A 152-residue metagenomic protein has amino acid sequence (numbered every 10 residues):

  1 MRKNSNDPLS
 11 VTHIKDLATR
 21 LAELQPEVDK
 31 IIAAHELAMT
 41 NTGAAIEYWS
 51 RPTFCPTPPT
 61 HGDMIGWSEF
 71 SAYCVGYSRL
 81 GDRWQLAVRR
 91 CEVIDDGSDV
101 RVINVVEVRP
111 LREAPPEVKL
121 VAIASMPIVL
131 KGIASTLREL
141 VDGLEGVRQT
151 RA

Functional and structural regions predicted by a protein language model:
R2, R20, R51, R79 (+6 more regions): Arginine residue identity/basic-tract feature
R2-M64, K131-G132, T136-T150: Contiguous, amphipathic alpha-helical segments that mediate oligomerization or scaffolding in large protein assemblies
N6, S10, L17, L24 (+5 more regions): Generic, low-specificity signal for short hydrophobic/alpha-helical stretches with a mild N-terminal bias, encompassing
T40-V100: Amphipathic, interaction-prone secondary-structure segments
I94-T150: Mid-to-C-terminal oligomerization/interaction "stalk" domains of large proteins
